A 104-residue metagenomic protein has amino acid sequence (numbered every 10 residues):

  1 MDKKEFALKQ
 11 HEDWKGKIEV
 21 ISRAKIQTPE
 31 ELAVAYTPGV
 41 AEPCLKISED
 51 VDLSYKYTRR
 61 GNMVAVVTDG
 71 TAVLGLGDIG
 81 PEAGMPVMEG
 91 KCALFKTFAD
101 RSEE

Functional and structural regions predicted by a protein language model:
M1-E103: N-terminal ligand-binding/catalytic initiation module
